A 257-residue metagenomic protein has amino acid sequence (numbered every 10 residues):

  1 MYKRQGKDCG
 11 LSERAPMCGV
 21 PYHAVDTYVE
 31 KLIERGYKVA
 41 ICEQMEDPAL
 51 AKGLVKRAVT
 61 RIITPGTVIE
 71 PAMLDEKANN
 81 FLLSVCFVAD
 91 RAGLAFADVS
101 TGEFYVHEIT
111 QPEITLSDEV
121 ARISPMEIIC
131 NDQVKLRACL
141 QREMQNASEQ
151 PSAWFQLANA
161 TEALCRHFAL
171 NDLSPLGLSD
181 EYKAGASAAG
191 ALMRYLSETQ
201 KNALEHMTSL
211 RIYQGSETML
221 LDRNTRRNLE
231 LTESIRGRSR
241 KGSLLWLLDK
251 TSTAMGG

Functional and structural regions predicted by a protein language model:
K3-G257: Charged catalytic and DNA/RNA-contacting regions of genome-maintenance and nucleic-acid-processing enzymes
